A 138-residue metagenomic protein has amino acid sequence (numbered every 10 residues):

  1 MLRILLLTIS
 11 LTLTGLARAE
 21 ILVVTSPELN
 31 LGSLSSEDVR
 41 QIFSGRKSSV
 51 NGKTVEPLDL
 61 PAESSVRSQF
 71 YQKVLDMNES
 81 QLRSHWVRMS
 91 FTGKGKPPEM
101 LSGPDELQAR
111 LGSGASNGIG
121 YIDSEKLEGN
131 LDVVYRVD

Functional and structural regions predicted by a protein language model:
M1-I4: Positively charged n-region of N-terminal signal peptides that target proteins for export
L6-T8, A17: Cleavable N-terminal signal peptides
E20-D138: Flexible loop/hinge segments at secondary-structure junctions
